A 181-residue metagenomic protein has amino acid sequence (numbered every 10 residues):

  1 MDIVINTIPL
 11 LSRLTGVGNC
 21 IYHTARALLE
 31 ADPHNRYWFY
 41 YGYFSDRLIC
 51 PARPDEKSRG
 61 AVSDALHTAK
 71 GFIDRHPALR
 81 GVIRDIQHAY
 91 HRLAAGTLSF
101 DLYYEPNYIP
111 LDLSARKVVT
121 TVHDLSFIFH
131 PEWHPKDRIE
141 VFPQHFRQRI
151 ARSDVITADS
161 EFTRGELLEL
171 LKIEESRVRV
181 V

Functional and structural regions predicted by a protein language model:
M1-V181: Carbohydrate transferase catalytic cores enriched for Leloir-type hexosyltransferases
